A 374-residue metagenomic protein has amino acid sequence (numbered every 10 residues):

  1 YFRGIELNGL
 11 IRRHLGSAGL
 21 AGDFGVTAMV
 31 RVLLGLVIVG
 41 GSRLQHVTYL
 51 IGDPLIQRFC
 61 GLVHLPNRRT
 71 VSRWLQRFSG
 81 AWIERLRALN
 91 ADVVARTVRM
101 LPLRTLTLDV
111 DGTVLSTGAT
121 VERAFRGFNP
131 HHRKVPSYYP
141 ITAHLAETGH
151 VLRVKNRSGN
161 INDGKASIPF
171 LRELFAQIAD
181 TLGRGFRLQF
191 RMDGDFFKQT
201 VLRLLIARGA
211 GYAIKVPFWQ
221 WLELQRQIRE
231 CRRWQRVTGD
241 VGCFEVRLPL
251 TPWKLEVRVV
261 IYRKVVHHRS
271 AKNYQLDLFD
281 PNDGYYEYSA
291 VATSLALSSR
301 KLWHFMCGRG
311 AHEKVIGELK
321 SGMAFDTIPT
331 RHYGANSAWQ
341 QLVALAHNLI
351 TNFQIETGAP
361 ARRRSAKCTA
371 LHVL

Functional and structural regions predicted by a protein language model:
Y1-N162, A166-G183, R208, Q354: Dynamic "connector" segments at or just before major functional cores
N8-R13, I51-P54, Q235-V237, N282-E287 (+3 more regions): Short acidic (Asp/Glu) and glycine-rich catalytic loops that position anionic groups and cofactors
G19-A28, P281, T330-Q340, S365: Structural motif
V47, V114, L302-Y333, A338-F353: Short amphipathic alpha-helical "interface-anchor" segments enriched in bulky aromatics
D163-E223: Domain-level cores of phosphate- or acyl-group-handling catalytic modules
G211-S321: An anionic, glycine-rich sequence signature occurring as long contiguous blocks
L349-L374: A short, flexible helix-boundary coil/loop motif
